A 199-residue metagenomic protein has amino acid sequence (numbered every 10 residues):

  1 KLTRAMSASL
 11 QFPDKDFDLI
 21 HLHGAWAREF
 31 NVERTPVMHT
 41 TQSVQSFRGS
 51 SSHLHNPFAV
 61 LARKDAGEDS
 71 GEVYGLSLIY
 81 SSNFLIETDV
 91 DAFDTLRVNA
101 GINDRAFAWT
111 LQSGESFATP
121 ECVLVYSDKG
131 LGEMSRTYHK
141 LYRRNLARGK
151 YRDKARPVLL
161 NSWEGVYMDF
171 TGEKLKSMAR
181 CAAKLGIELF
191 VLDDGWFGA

Functional and structural regions predicted by a protein language model:
K1-D89, L96, R105-F107: Polysaccharide-binding surfaces and accessory modules of carbohydrate-active proteins
R4-M6, E121, D193-D194: Glycine-rich, histidine-containing beta strand-loop boundary motifs that form or position
S70, A92, R152-K154: A short, polar/charged loop/turn motif at coil->beta-strand junctions and beta-hairpin connectors
V73, S116, P157: A residue-level signal for beta-strand positions that form part of recognition/binding surfaces within mature
W109-D128: Short Pro-Gly-centered flexible turn/kink motifs
L124-P157, E164: Terminal connector regions
Y151-A199: Aromatic-lined carbohydrate-binding/catalytic grooves of carbohydrate-active enzymes
